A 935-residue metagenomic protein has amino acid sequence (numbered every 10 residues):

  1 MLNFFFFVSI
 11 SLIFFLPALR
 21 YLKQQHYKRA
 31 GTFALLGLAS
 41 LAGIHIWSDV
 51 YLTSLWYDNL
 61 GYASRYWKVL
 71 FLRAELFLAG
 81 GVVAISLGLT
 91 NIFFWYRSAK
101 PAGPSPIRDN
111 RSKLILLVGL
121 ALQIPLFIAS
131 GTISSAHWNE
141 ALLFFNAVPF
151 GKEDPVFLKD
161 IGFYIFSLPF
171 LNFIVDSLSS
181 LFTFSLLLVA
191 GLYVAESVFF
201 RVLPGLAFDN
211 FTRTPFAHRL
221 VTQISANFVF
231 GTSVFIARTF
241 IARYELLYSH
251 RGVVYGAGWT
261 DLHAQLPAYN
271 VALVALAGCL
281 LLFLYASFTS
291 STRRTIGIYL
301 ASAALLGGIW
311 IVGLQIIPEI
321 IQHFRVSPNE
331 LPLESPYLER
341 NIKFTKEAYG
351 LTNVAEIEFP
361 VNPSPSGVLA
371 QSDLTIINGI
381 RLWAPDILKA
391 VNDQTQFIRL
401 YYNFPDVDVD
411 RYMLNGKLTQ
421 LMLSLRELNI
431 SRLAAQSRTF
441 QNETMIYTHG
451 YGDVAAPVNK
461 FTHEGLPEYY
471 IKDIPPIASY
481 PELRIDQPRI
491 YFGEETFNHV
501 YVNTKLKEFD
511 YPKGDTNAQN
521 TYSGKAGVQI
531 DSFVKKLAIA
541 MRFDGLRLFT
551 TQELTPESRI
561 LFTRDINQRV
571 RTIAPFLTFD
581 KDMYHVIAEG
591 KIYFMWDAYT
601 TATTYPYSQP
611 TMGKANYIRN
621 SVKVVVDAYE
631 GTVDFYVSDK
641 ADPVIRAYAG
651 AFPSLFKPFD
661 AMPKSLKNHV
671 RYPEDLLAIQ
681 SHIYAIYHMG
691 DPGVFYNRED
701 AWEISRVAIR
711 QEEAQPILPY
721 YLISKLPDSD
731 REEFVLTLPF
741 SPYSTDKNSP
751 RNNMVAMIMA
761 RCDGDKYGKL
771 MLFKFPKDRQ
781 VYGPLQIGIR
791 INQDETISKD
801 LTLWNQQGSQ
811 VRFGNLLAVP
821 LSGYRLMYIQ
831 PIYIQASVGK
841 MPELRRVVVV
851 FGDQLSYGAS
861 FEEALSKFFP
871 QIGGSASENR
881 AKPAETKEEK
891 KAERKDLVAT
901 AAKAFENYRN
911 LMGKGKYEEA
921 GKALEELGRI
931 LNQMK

Functional and structural regions predicted by a protein language model:
M1-F14: Hydrophobic transmembrane alpha-helical segments in integral membrane proteins
M1-F4, H26-A30: N-terminal membrane topogenic signal
F15, R20-Y21, A39-K914, E918-M934: Soluble extracytoplasmic regions of secretory-pathway and membrane proteins
K28-L35, A301: Cytoplasmic-side transmembrane-helix entry/capping segments in multi-pass membrane proteins
